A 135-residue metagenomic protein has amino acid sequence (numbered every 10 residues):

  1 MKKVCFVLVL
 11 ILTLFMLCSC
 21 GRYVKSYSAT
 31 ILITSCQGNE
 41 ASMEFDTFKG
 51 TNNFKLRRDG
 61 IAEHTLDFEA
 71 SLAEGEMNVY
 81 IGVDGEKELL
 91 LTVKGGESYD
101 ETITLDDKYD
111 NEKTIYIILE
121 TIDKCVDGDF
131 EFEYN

Functional and structural regions predicted by a protein language model:
M1-L8: Positively charged n-region of N-terminal signal peptides that target proteins for export
F15-S19: C-terminal motif of bacterial Sec signal peptides marking the signal peptidase cleavage site
G21-R57: Transition segment at domain starts
K55-L56, D100-D107: Exposed aromatic-hydrophobic patches
D59-L66, D110-E112: Extended extracellular/luminal ectodomain segments enriched in beta-structured repeat modules
I61, S71-E76, D123-C125: Short proline/glycine-enriched turn/loop motifs at strand-loop junctions of beta-rich domains
E74-L91, F132-Y134: Short, surface-exposed beta-strand/strand-loop-strand elements in extracellular ectodomains
E120-N135: Edge beta-strands of jelly-roll/beta-sandwich modules across compartments, strongly enriched in secreted/luminal
